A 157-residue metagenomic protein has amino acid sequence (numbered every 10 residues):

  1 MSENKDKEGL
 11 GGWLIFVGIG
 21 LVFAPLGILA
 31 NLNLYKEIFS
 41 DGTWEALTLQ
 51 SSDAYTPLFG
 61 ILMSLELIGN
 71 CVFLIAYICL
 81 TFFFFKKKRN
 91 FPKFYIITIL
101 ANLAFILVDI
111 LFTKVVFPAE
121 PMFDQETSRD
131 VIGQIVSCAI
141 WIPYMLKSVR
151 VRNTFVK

Functional and structural regions predicted by a protein language model:
M1-K157: Topology signature of small-to-medium multi-pass alpha-helical membrane proteins
